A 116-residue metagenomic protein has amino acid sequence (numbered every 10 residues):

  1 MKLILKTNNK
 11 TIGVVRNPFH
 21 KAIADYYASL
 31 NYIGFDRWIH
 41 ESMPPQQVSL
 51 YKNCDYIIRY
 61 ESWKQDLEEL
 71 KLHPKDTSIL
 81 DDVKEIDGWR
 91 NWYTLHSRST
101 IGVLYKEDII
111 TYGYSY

Functional and structural regions predicted by a protein language model:
M1-Y116: Membrane-interface amphipathic segments in extracytoplasmic regions
